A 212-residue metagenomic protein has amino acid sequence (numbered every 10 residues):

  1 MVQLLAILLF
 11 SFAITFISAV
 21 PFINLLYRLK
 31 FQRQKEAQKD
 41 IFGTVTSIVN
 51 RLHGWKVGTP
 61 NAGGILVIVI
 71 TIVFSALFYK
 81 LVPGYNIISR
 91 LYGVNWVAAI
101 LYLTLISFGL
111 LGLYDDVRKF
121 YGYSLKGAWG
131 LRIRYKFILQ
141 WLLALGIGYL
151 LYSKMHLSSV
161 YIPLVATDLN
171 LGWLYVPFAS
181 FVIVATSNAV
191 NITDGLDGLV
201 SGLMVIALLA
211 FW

Functional and structural regions predicted by a protein language model:
M1-W212: "…together with the soluble PPM/PP2C metallo-phosphatase catalytic core" -> "…together with the soluble PPM/PP2C
